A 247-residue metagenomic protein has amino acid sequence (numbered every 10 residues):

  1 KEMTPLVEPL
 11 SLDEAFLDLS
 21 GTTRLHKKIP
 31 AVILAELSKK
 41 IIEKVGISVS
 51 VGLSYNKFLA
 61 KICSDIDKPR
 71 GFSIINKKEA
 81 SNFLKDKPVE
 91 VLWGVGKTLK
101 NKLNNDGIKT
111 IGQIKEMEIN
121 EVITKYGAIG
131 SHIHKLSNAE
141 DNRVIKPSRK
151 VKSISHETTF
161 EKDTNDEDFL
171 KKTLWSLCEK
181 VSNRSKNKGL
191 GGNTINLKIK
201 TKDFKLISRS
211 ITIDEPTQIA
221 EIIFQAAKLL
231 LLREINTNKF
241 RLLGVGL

Functional and structural regions predicted by a protein language model:
K1-K125, I129-H132, I145: Gly/Gly-Pro- and Ser/Thr-rich, intrinsically disordered tail segments characteristic of DNA damage-repair and tolerance
V91, L99-L242: DNA-contacting surface of Y-family translesion DNA polymerases
